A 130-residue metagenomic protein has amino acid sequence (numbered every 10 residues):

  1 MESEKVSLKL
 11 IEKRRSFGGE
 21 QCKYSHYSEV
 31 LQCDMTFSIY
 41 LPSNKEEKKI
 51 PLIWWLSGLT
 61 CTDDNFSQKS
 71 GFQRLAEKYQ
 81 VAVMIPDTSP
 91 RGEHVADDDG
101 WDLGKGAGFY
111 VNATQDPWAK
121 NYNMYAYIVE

Functional and structural regions predicted by a protein language model:
E2-E130: Non-catalytic cap/lid and distal C-terminal segments of serine-dependent acyl enzymes
